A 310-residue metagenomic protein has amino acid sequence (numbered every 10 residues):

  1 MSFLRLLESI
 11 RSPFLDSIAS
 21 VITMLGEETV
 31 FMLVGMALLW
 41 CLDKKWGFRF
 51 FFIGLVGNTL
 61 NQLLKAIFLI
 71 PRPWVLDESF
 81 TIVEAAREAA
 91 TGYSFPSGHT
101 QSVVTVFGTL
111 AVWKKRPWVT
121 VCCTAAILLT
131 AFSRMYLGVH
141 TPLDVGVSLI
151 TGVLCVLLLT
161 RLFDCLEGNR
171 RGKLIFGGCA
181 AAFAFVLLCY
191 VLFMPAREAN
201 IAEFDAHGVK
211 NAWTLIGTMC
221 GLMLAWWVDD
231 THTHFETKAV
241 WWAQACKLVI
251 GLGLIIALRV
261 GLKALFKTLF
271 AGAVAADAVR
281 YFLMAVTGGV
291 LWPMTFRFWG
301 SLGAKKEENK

Functional and structural regions predicted by a protein language model:
M1-F31, N61-G92, I201-E203, W213 (+3 more regions): N-terminal transmembrane-helix/juxtamembrane module of multi-pass inner/ER membrane proteins
I18-A19, V34-G35, F48, N58 (+1 more regions): Membrane-embedded catalytic cores of phosphoryl/pyrophosphoryl-handling enzymes
T23-L42, H99-S102: Hydrophobic alpha-helical transmembrane segments
L38-N58: Interfacial segments of alpha-helical transmembrane regions
